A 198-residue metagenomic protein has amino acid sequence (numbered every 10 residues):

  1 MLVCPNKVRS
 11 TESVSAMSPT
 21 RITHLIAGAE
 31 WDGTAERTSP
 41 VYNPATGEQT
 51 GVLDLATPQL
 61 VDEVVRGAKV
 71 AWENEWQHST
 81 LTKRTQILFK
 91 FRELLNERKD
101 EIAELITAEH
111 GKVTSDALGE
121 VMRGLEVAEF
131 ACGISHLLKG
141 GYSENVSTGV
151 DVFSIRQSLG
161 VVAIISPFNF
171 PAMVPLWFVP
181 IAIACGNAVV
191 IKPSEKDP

Functional and structural regions predicted by a protein language model:
M1-V52, Q86, G140-I165: Terminal low-complexity tails and localization/encapsulation signals of metabolic enzymes
P40-V41, P58-V61, A172: A short local loop/turn or secondary-structure capping micro-motif enriched for an aromatic residue
P44-T46, P58, A182: Short connector loops/turns at beta-strand edges and beta->alpha or beta->beta junctions
T46, T107, D197: Ser/Thr-centric signal marking residues that sit in or immediately flank functional binding/regulatory motifs
T50-L138: Glycine-rich loop-to-alpha-helix module at the N-terminal edge of alpha/beta enzyme cores
G141-P198: Conserved small-residue-rich beta-alpha loop and adjacent elements that most often cradle the phosphate/pyrophosphate
